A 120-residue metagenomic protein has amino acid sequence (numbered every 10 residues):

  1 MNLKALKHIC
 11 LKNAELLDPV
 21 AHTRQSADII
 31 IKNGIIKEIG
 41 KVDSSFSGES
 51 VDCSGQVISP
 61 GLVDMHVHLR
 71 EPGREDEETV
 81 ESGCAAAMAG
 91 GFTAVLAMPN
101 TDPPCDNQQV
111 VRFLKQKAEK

Functional and structural regions predicted by a protein language model:
M1-S45: N-terminal metal-binding scaffold of metallo-dependent hydrolase/deaminase domains
L6-K7, Q25, S47, E77-V80 (+1 more regions): Generic detector of bulky aromatic hydrophobic side chains
L11, E49-V51, V63, L96: Hydrophobic/aromatic beta-strand patches that form the interior of the parallel beta-sheet core in alpha/beta enzyme
D28, E38, C53, P60 (+1 more regions): Glycine/alanine-rich phosphate-binding loops at beta-alpha junctions
D43-I58: Active-site metal-binding motif and surrounding structural segment of the metallo-beta-lactamase
Q56-E119: Metal-associated gating/positioning segment near the N- to mid-region
